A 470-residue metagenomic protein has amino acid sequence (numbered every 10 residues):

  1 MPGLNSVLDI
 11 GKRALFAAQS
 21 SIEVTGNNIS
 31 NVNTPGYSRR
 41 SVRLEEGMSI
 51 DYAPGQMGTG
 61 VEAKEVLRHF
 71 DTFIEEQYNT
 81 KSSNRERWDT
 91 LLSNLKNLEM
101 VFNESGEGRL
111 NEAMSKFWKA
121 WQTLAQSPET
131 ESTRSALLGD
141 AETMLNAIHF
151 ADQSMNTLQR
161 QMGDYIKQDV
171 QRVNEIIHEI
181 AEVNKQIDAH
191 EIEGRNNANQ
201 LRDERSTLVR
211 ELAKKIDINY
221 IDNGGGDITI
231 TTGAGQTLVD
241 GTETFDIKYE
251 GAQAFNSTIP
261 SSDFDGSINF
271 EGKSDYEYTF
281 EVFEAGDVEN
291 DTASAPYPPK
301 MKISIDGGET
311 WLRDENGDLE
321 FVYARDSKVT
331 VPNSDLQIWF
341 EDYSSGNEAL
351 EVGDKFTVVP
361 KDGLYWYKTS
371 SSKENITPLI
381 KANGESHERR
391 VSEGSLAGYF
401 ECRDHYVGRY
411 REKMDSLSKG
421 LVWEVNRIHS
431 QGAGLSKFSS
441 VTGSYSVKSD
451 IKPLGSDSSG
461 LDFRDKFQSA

Functional and structural regions predicted by a protein language model:
M1-A470: Structural signature of extracellular appendage/secretion-system components
